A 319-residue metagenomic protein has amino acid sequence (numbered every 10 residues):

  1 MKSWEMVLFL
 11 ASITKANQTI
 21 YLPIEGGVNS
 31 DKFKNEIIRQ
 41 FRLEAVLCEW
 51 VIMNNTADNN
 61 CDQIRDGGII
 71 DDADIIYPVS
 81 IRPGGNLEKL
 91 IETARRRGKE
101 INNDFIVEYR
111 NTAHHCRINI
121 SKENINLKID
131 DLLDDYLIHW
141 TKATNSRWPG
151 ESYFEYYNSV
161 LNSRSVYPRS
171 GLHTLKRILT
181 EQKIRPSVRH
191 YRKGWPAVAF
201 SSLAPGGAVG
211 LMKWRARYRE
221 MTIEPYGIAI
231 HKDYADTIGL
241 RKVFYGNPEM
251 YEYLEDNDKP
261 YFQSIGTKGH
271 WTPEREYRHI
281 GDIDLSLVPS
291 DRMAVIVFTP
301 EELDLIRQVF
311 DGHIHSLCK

Functional and structural regions predicted by a protein language model:
M1-K128: Glycine-biased, small-residue-rich flexible motifs in mid-sequence functional cores and linkers
D104-K319: NAD-dependent ADP-ribosyltransferases
